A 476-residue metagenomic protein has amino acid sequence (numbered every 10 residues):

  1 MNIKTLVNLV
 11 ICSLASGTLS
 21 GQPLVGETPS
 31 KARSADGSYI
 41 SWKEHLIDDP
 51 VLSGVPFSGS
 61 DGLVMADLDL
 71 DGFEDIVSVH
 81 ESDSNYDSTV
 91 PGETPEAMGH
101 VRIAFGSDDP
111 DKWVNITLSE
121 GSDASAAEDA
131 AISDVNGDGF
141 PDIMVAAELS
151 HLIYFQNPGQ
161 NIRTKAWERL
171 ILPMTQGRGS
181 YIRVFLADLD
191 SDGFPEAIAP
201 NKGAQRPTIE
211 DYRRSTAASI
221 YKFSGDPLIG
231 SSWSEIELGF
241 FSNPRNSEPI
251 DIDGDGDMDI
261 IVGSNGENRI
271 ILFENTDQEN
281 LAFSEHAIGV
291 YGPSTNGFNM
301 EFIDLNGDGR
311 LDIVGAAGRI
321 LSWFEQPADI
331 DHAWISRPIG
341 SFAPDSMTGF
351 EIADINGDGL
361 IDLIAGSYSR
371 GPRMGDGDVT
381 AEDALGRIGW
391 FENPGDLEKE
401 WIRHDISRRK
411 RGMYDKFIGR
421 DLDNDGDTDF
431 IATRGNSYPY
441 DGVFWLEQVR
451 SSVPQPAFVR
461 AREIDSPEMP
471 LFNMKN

Functional and structural regions predicted by a protein language model:
M1-T5: Positively charged n-region of N-terminal signal peptides that target proteins for export
N8-T18: Bacterial N-terminal signal peptides
G21-N476: Beta-propeller-forming repeat regions
